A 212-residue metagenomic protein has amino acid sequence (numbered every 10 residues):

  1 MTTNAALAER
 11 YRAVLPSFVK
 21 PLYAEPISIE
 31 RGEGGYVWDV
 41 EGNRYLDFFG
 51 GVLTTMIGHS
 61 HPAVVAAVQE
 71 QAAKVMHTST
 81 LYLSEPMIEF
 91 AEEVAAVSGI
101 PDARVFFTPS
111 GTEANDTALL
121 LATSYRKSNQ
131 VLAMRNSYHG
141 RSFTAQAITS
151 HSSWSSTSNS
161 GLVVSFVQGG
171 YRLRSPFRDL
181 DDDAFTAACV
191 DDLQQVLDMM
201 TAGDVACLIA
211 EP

Functional and structural regions predicted by a protein language model:
M1-E33, C189: Active-site-adjacent loop/helix segments that line or gate small-molecule/cofactor pockets in enzymes
A5, I27, R31, G58 (+6 more regions): Electropositive phosphate-/nucleotide-binding environments in soluble metabolic enzymes
A6, R10, V40, H59 (+6 more regions): Generic alpha-helical secondary structure signal
P26-D47: Active-site and channel-lining beta-strand-loop segments that bind or position nucleotide-derived/phosphorylated
N43-Y45, G51-L81, A91-F107: Glycine-rich phosphate-binding segment of PLP-dependent enzymes
G50-G51, I148: Residue-level structural signal for beta-strand termini and adjacent loop
E92-A206: PLP-dependent aspartate aminotransferase-fold enzymes
I209-P212: Conserved PLP phosphate-binding loop immediately N-terminal to the Schiff-base lysine helix in PLP-dependent enzymes
